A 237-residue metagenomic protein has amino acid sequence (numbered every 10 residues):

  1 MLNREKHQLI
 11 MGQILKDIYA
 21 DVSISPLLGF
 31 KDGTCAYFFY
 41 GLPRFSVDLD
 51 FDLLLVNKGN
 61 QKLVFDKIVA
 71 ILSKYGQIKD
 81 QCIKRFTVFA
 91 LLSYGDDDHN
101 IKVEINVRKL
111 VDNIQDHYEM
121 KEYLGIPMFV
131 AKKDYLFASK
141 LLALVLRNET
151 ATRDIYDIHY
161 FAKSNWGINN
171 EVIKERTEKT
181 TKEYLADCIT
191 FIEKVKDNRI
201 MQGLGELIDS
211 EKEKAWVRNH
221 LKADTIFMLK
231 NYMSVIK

Functional and structural regions predicted by a protein language model:
M1-L28, F39-L42, L54-K237: Structured mid-to-C-terminal alpha-helical surface segments
F30-C35: Glycine-rich beta-strand-to-loop/alpha-helix junction loops that act as flexible
F45: Conserved donor-binding loop and adjoining core beta-sheet/short helix segment in diverse acyl/aminoacyl transferases
F51: Structural signature of FAD isoalloxazine-binding scaffolds in flavoprotein oxidoreductases
